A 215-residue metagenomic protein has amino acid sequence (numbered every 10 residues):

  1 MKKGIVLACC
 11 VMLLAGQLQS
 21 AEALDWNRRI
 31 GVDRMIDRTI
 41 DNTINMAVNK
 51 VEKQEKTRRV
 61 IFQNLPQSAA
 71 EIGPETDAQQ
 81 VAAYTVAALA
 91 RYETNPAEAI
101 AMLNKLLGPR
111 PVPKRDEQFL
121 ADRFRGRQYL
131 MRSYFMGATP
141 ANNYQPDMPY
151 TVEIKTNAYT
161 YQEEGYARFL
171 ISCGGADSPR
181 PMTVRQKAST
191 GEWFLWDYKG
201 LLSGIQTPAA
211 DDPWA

Functional and structural regions predicted by a protein language model:
M1-G4: Positively charged n-region of N-terminal signal peptides that target proteins for export
L14-A21: C-terminal segment of classical bacterial N-terminal signal peptides
Q17, W26, E93-E98, A176-M182 (+1 more regions): Short, surface-exposed beta-strand/loop "edge" segments at domain boundaries and coil↔beta transitions
A21-T57, W214: Glycine- and small hydrophobic-rich membrane-insertion segments that are intrinsically disordered in solution
E52-M136: Core segments of small alpha/beta cavity-forming domains
E117-D177: Surface-exposed, charged secondary-structure patches
D177-W214: Short beta-strand edge/turn micro-motifs at domain boundaries
